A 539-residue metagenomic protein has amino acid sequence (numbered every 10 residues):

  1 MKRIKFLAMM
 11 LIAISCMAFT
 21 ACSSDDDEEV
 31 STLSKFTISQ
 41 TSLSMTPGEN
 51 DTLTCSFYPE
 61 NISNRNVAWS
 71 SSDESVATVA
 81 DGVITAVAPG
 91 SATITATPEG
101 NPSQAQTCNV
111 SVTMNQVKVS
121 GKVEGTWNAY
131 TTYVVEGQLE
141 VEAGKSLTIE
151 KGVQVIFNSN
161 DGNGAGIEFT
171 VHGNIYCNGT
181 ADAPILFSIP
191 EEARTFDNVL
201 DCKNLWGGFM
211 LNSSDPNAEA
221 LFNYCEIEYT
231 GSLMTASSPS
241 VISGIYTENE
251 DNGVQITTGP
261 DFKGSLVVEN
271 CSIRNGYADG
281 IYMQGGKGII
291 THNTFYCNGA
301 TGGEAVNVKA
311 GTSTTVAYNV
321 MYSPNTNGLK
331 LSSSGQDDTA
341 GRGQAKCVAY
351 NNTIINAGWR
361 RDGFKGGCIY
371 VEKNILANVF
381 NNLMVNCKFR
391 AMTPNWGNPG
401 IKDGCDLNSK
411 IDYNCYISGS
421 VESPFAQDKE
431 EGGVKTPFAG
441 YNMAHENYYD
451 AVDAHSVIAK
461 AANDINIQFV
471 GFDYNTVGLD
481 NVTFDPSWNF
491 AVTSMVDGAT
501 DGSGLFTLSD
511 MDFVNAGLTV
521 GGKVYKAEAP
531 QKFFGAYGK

Functional and structural regions predicted by a protein language model:
M1-A8: Bacterial N-terminal signal peptides that target proteins for export
A18-A21: C-terminal motif of bacterial Sec signal peptides marking the signal peptidase cleavage site
S23-Q116: Extracytoplasmic soluble-region selector
I62-N64, N101-A105, E142, G162-G164 (+2 more regions): A cross-taxa feature marking solvent-exposed loop/turn segments within ectodomains of secreted and single-pass membrane
Q116-E150, N158-N174, P184-K539: Extracellular beta-rich repeat passengers
